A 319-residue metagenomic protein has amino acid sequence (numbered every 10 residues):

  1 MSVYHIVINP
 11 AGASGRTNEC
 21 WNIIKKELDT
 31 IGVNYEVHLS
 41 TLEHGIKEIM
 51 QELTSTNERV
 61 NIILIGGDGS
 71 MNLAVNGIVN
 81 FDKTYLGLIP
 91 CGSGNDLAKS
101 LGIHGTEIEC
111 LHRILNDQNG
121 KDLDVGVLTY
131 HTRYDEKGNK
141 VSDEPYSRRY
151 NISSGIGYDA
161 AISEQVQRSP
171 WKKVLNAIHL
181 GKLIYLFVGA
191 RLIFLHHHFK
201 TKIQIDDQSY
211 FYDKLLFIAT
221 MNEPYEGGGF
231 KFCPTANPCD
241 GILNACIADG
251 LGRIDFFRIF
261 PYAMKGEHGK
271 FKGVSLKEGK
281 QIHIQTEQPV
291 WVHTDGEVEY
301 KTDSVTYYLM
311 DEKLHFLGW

Functional and structural regions predicted by a protein language model:
M1-I65, N72-G77, E109-L111, N119: ATP/NTP phosphate-donor binding region
V7-N9, I89, C246-A248: Short hydrophobic segments within beta-strands
T17, I205-D207, F211-Y212, K231-W319: ATP/nucleoside-binding phosphotransfer catalytic cores, i.e., glycine-rich phosphate-binding loops
T17, L73-N76, A98-K99, A161 (+3 more regions): Short glycine-/acidic-enriched loop or helix-start segments at secondary-structure transitions that form or flank
I31, N80-Y85, G92-Y210, K214: Catalytic core of DAGKc-family lipid kinases
N61, Y85-G87: Proline-centered loop/turn at the N-terminus of a beta-strand
G67-S70, C91-G94, I156-Y158, E223-P224: Short glycine-rich anion-binding loops that position phosphate/pyrophosphate groups of nucleotides and phosphorylated
G155, D159, F217-C233: Glycine-rich phosphate/pyrophosphate-binding beta-alpha loops
